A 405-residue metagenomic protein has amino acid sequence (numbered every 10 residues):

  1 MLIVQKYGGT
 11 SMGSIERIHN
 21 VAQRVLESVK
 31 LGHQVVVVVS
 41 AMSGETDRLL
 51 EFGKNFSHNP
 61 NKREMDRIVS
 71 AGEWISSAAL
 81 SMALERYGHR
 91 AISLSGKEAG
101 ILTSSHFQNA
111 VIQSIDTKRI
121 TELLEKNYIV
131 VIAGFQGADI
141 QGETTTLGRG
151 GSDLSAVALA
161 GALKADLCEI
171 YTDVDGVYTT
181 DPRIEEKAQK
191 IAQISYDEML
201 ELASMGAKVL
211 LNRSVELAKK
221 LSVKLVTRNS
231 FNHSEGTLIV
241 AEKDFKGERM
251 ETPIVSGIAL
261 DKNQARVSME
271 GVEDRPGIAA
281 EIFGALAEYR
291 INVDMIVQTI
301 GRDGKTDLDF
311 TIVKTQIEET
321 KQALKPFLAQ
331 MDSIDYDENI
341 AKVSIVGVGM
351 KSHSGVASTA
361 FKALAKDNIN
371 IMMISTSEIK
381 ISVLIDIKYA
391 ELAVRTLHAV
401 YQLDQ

Functional and structural regions predicted by a protein language model:
M1-V215, T311, I385-D386: Nucleotide/pyrophosphate-binding catalytic subdomain
H33, H89, V223, I291 (+1 more regions): Short phosphate-binding/catalytic loops that engage adenosine nucleotides
S40-T46, T227-R249, G304: Terminal amphipathic helices with adjacent charged low-complexity linkers/tails
F56, L238-Q405: A conserved regulatory-domain signal marking ACT and ACT-like small-molecule sensing domains and adjacent regulatory
L167-Y171, L225-T227, D294, M373: Short hydrophobic alpha-helical runs that function as membrane-insertion/retention elements
L211, S222-R228: Acidic/polar loop patches that form or flank catalytic/metal-binding clefts of enzymes that bind anionic ligands
A218: Acidic-aromatic/histidine active-site loop/patch
